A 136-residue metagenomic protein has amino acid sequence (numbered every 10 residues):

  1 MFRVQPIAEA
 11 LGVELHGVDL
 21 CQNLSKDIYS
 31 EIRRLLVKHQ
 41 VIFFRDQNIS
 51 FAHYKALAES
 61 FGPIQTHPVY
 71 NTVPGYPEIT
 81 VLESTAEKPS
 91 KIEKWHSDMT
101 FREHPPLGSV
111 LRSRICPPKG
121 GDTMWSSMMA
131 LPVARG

Functional and structural regions predicted by a protein language model:
F2-G136: Non-heme Fe(II) oxygenase catalytic core, chiefly the N-lobe of the double-stranded beta-helix
